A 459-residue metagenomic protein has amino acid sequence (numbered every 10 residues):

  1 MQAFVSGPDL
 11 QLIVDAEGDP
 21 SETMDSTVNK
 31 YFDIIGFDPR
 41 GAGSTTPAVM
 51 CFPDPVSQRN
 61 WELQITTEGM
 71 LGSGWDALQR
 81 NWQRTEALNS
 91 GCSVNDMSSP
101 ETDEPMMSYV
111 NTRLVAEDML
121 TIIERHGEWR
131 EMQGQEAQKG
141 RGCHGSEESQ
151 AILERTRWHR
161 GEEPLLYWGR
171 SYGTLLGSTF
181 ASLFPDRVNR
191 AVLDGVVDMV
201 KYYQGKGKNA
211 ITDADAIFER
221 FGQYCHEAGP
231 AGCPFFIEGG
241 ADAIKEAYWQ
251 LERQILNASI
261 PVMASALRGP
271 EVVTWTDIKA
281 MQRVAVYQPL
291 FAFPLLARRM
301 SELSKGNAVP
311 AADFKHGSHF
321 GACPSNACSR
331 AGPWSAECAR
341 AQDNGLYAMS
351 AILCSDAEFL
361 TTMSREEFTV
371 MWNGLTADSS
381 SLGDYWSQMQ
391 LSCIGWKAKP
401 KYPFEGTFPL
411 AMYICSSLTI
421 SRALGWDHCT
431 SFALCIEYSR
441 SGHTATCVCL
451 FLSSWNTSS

Functional and structural regions predicted by a protein language model:
M1-D277, A351-S459: Gly/Pro-rich cap/lid or specificity-loop segments adjacent to the active site
Y224-L353: Alpha/beta-hydrolase-fold enzymes
